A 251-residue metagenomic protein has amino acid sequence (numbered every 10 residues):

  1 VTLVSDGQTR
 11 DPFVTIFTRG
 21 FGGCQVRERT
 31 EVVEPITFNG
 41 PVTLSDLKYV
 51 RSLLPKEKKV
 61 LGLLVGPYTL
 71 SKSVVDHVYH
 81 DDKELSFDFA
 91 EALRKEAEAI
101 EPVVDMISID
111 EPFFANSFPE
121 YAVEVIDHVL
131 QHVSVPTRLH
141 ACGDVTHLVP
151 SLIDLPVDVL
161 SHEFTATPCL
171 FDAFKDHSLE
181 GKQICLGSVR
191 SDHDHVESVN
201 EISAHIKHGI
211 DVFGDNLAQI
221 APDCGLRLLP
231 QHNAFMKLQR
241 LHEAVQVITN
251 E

Functional and structural regions predicted by a protein language model:
V1-E251: Domain-level signal for soluble alpha/beta catalytic cores
